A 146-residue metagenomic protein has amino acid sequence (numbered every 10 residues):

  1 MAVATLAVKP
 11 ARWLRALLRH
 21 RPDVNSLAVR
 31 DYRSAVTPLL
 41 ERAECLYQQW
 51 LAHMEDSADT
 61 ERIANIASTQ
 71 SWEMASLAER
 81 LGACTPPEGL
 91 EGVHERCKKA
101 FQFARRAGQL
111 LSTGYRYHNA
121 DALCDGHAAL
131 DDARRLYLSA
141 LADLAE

Functional and structural regions predicted by a protein language model:
M1-D31: N-terminal Sec-dependent export signals
M1-V3, A7, R12, L39 (+3 more regions): Generic signature of intrinsically disordered, low-complexity, basic-rich segments and short cationic peptides
A7, R15-R19, G82, E91 (+1 more regions): Compositionally biased amphipathic helical and low-complexity segments enriched in hydrophobic
R21-E88, A122-E146: Alpha-helical segments in soluble extracytoplasmic regions
P86-G126, L130: Long, amphipathic, charge-rich alpha-helical segments that form helical bundles/coiled-coils
